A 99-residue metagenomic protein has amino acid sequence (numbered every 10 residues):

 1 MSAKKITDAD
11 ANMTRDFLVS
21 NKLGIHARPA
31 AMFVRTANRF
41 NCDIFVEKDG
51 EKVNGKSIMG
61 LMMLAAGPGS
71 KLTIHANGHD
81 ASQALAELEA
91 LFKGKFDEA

Functional and structural regions predicted by a protein language model:
K4-M13: A detector for short, charged/polar N-terminal pre-domain segments
I6-T7, G50, D97: Residue-level detector of intrinsically disordered/flexible regions characterized by low predicted structural confidence
D10, V19, I25-H26, L85 (+1 more regions): Short linear sequence motifs
D16-L18, H75: Generic structural detector for well-ordered beta-strands
L18-M59, M63-G67: Compact, glycine-rich, soluble single-domain proteins
G67-A99: C-terminal structural segments of small proteins and small subunits
